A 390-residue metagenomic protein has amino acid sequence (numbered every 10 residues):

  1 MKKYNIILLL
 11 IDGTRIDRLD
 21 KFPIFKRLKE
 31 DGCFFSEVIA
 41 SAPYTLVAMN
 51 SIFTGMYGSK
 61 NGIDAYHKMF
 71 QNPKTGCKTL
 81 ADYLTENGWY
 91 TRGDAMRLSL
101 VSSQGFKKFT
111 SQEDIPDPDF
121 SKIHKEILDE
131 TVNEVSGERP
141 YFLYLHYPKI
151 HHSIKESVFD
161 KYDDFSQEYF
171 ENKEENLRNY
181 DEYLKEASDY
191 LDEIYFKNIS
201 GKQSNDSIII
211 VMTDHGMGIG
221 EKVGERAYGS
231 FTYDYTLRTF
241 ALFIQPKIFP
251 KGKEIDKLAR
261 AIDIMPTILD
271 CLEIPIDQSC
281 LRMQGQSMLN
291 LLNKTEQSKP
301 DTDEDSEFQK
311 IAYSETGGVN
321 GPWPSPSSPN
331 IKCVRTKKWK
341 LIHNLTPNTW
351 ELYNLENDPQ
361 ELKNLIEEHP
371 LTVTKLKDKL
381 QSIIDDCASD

Functional and structural regions predicted by a protein language model:
M1-D390: Catalytic domains that recognize anionic headgroups
